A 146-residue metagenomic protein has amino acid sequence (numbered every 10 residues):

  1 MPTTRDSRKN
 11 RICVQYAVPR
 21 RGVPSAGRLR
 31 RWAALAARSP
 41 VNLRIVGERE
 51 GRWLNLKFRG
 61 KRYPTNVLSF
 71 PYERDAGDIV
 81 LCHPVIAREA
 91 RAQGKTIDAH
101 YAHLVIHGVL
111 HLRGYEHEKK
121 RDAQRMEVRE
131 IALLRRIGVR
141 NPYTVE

Functional and structural regions predicted by a protein language model:
M1-A102, L112-E146: An acidic/histidine-cluster motif and surrounding catalytic segment that typifies divalent-metal-assisted enzyme active
